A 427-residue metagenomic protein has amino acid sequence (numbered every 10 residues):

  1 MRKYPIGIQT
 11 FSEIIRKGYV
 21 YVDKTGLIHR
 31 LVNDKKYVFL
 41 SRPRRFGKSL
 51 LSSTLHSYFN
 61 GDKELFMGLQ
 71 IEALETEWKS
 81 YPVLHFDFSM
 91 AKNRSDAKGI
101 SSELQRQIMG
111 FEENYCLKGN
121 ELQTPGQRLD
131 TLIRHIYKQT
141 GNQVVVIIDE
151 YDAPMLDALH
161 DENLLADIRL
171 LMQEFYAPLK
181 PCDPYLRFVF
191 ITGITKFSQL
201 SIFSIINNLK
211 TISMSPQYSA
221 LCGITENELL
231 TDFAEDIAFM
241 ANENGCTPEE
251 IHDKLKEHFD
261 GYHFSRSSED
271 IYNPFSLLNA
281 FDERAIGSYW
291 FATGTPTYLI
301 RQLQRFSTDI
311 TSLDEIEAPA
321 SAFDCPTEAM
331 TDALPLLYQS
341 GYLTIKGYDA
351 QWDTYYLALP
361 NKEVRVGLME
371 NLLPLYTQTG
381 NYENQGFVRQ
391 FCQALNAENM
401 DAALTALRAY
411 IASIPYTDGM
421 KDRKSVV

Functional and structural regions predicted by a protein language model:
M1-K424: Phosphate-binding site recognition
